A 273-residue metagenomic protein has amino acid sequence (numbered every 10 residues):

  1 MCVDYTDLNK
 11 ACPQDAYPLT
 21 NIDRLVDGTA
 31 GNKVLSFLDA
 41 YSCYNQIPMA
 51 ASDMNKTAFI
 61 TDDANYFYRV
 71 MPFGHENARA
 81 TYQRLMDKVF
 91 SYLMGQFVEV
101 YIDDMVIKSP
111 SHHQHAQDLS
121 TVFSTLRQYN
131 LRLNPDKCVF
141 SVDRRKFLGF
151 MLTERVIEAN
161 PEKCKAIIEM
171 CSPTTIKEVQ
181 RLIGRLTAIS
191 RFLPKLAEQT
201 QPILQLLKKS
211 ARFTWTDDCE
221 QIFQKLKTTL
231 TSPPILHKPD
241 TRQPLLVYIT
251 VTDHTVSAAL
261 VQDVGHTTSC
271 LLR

Functional and structural regions predicted by a protein language model:
M1-R273: Retroelement reverse transcriptase polymerase core
